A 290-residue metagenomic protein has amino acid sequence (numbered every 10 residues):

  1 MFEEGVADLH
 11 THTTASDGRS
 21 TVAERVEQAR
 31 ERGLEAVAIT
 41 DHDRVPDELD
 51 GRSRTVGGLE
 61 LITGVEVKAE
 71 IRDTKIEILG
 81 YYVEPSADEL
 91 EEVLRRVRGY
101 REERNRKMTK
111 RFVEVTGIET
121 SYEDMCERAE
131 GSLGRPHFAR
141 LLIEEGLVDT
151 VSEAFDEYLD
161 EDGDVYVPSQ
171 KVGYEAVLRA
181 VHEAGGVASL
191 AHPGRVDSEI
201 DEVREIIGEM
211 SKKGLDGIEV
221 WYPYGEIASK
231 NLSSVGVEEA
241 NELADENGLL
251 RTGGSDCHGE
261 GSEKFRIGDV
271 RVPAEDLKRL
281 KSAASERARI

Functional and structural regions predicted by a protein language model:
M1-K75, L159-E161, A176-R179, A184-S262 (+2 more regions): An N-terminally biased module of ancient metal coordination in phosphate/nucleic-acid-related enzymes
R54-G208, V270-R287: Extended substrate/RNA-proximal surfaces in nucleic-acid metabolism proteins
E263, D269-V270: H/E-rich (His + Asp/Glu) clusters that bind or coordinate divalent metals
